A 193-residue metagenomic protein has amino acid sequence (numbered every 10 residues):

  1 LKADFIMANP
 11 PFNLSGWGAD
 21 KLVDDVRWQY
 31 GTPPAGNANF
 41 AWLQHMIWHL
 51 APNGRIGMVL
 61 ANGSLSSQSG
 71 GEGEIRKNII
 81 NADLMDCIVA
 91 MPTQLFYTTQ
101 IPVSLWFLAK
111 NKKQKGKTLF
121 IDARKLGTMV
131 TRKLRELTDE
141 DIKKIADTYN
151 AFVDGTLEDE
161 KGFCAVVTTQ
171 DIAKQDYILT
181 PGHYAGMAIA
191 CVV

Functional and structural regions predicted by a protein language model:
K2-V193: A conserved structural/catalytic subdomain of Rossmann-like adenosyl-cofactor enzymes
